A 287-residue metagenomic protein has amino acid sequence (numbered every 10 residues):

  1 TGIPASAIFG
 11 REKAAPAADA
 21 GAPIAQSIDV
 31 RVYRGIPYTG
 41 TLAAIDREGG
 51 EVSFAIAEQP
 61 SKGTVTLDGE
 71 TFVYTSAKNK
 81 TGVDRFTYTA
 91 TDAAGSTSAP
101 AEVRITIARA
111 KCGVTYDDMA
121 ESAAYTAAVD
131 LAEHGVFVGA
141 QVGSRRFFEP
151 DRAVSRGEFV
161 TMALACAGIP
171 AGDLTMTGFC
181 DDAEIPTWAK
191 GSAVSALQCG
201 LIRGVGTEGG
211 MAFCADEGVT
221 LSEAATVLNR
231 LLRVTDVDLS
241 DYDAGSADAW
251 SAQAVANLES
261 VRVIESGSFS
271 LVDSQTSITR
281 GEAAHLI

Functional and structural regions predicted by a protein language model:
G2-A17, I28-V30, T106-Y125, V138-V160 (+5 more regions): Feature responds to low-complexity, polar/acidic, surface-exposed segments characteristic of secreted/exported proteins
G2-A7, Q26, V83-D84, S96-V103: Extracellular and select intracellular beta-sandwich modules with Ser/Thr-enriched, small-residue motifs on
A18-A57: Extracellular ectodomain surface segments
A55-E70, F137-A140: Low-complexity "stalk/linker" and mucin-like segments enriched in Ser/Thr/Pro/Ala/Gly
K78-G82: Surface-exposed, short loops/turns at beta-strand junctions within beta-sandwich domains
